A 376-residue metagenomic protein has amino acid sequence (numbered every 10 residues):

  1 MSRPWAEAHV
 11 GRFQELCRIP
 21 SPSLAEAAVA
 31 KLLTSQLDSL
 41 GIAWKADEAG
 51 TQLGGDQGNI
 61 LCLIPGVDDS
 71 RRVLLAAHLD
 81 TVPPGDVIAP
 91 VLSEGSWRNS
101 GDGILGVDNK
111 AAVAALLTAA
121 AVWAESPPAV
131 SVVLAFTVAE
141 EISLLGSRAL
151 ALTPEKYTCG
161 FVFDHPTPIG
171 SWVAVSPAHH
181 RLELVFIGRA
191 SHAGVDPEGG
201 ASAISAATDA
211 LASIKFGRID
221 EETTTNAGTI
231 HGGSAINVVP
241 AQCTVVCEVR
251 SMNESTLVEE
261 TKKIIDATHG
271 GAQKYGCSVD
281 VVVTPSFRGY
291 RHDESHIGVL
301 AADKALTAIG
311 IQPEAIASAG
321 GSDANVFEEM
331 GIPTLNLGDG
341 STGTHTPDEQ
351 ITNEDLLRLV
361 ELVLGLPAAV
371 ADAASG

Functional and structural regions predicted by a protein language model:
M1-L24, P285, T342-T346: N-terminal capping segment at the start of a domain
P22-D69: A non-catalytic alpha/beta surface segment that caps or lines the substrate-entry region of metallo-dependent hydrolase
Q36, G55-F136, A151-Y157, R358: Active-site metal-coordination/substrate-binding segment of hydrolases, especially metallo-dependent peptidases
D80-G95, W172-V185, L335-N336: Acidic-glycine-rich active-site phosphate/pyrophosphate-binding loop
A89-G103, I187-S191, I309-G310, S341-H345: Glycine/charged-rich beta-loop-alpha catalytic/anionic-binding loops adjacent to active sites
N99-P177, I219, T225, T229 (+3 more regions): Acidic/histidine-rich catalytic neighborhood of metal-dependent amide-processing enzymes
G160-D196, G200-A210: Phosphate/diphosphate-binding glycine-rich loops and adjacent basic-rich segments that engage nucleotide
S202-G376: Metal-dependent amide/peptide-bond hydrolase catalytic core, centered on the "pita-bread" metallohydrolase fold
